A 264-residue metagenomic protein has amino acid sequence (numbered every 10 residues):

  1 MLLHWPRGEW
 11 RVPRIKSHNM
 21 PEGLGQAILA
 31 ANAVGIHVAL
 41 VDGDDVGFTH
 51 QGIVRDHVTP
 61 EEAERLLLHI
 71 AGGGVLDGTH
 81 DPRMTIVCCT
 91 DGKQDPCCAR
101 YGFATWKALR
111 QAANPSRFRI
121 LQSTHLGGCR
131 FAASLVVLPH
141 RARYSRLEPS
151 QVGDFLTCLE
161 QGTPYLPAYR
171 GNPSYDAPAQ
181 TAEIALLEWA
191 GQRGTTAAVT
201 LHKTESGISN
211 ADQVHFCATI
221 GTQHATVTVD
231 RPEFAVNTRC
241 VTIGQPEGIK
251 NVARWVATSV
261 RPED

Functional and structural regions predicted by a protein language model:
M1-D264: Histidine/cysteine-enriched polar flanking segments
